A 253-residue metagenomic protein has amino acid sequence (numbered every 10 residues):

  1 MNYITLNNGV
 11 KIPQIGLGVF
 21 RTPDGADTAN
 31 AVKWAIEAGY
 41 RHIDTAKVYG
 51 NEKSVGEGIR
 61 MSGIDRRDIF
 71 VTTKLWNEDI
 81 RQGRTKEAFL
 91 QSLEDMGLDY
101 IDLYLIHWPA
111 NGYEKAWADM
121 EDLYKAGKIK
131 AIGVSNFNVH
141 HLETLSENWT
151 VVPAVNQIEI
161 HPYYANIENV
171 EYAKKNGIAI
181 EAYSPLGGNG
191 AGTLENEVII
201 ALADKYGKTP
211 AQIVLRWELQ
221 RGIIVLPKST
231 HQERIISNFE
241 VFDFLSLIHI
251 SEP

Functional and structural regions predicted by a protein language model:
M1-I69, L186-G187: N-terminal binding-site loop/beta-alpha segment at the start of enzyme catalytic domains that lines or forms
N7, G56-R66, L90-G97, S146-W149 (+1 more regions): Acidic (Asp/Glu)-rich catalytic clusters
P13-L17, V71-T73, Y104-I106, I132-V134 (+3 more regions): Hydrophobic faces of well-ordered beta-strands that scaffold small-molecule active sites in alpha/beta enzyme cores
L17, I43, V55, V71 (+8 more regions): Conserved, mostly hydrophobic/aromatic
F20-T22, A46-V48, K74-E78, I106-P109 (+4 more regions): Active-site beta-loop-alpha junctions enriched in small/polar residues
P23, I80-A154, H161, I178: Glycine/proline-rich, positively charged, aromatic-decorated active-site loop/lid region on the catalytic face
I167-S237: Glycine-rich, positively charged active-site loop/lid region within alpha/beta enzyme cores that binds and organizes
L245-P253: Residue-level detector of conserved catalytic or cofactor/ligand-binding positions in enzyme active sites
